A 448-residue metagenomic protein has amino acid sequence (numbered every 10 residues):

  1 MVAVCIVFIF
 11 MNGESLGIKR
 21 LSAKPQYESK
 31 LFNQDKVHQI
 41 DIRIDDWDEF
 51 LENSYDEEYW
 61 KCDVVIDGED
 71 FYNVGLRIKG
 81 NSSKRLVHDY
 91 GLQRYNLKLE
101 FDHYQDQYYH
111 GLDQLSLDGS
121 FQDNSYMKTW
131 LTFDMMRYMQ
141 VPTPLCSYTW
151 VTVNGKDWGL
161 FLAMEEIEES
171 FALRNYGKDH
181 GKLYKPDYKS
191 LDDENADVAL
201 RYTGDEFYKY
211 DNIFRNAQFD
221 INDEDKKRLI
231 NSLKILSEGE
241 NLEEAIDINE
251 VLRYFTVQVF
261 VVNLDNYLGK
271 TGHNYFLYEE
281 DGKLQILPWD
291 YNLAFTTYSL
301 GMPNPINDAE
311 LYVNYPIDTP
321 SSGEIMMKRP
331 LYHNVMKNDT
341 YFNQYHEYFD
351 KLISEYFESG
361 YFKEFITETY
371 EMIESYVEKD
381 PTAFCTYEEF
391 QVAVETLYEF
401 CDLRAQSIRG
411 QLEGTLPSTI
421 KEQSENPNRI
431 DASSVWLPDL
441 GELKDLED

Functional and structural regions predicted by a protein language model:
M1-D448: Phosphate/dinucleotide-binding and metal-coordinating scaffold of catalytic cores in nucleotide-dependent enzymes
